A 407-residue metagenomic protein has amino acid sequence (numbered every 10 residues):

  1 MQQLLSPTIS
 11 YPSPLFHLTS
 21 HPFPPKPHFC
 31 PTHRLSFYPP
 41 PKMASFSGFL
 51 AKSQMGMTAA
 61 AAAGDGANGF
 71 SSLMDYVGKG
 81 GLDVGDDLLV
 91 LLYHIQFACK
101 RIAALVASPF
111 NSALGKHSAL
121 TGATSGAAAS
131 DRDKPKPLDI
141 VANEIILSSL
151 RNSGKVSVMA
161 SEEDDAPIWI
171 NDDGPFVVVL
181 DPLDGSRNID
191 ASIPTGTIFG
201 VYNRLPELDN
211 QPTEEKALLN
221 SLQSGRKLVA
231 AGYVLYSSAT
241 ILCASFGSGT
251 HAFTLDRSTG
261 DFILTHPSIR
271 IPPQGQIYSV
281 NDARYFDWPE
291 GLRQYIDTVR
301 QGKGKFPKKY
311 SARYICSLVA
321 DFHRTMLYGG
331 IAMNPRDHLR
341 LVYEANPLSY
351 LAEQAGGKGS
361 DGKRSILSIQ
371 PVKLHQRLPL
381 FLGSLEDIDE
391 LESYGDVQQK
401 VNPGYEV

Functional and structural regions predicted by a protein language model:
M1-C30: N-terminal chloroplast transit peptides
P40-A113, I140-V407: IMPase-like, lithium-sensitive Mg2+-dependent phosphomonoesterase catalytic core
S108-S125: Membrane-interface helix-loop junction between the first two transmembrane segments
H117-S118, A128-R132, G185, H338: Short, surface-exposed loop/turn segments at secondary-structure junctions
L120-D133, V141-S148: N-terminal, Lys/Arg-enriched amphipathic/low-complexity engagement segments that precede the first folded domain
